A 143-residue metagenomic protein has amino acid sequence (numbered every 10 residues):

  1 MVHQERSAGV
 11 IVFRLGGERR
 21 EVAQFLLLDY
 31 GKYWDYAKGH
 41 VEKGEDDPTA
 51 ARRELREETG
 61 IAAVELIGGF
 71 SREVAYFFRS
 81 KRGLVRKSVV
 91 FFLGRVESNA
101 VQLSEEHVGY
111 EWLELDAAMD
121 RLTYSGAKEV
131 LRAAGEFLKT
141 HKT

Functional and structural regions predicted by a protein language model:
M1-A37: N-terminal strand-loop-strand
R6-A8, A23, K87-V90, V108: Change "...and in nucleic-acid phosphodiester-cleaving endonucleases..." to "...and in nucleic-acid processing enzymes
G16-R19, Y33-W34, E42, R72-Y76 (+1 more regions): Short, charged/polar surface micro-motifs in flexible loops or helix N-caps
L27, F91-L93, W112: Conserved hydrophobic/aromatic beta-strand scaffold that supports enzyme active sites
D35, R86, W112: Short aromatic/basic micro-patch
Y36-F70: The catalytic Nudix box helix
G60-N99: Active-site segment of metal-dependent pyrophosphate-handling enzymes, primarily the Nudix hydrolase catalytic core
S98-A133: NUDIX/MutT-family hydrolases
